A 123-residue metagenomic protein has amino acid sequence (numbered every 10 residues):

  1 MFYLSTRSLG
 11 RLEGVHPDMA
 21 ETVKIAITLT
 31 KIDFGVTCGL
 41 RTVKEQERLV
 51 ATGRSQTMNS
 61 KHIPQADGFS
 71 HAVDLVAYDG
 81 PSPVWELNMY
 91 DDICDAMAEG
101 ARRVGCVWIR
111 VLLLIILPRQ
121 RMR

Functional and structural regions predicted by a protein language model:
M1-G35: Active-site acidic/histidine clusters and adjacent loop/turn architecture that either coordinate catalytic ions
G10, C38, P83: Flexible, active-site-adjacent loop/turn segments at secondary-structure boundaries
G10-E13, R41, V50, I115: Generic, ordered loop/turn and secondary-structure boundary motif
E21, K44, D92: Short, well-structured alpha-helical interface segments that form or flank functional binding sites
K24-R54: Extended, low-complexity, intrinsically disordered C-terminal regulatory tails of eukaryotic serine/threonine kinases
N59-R123: Catalytic cores and adjacent binding grooves of peptidoglycan-active enzymes
